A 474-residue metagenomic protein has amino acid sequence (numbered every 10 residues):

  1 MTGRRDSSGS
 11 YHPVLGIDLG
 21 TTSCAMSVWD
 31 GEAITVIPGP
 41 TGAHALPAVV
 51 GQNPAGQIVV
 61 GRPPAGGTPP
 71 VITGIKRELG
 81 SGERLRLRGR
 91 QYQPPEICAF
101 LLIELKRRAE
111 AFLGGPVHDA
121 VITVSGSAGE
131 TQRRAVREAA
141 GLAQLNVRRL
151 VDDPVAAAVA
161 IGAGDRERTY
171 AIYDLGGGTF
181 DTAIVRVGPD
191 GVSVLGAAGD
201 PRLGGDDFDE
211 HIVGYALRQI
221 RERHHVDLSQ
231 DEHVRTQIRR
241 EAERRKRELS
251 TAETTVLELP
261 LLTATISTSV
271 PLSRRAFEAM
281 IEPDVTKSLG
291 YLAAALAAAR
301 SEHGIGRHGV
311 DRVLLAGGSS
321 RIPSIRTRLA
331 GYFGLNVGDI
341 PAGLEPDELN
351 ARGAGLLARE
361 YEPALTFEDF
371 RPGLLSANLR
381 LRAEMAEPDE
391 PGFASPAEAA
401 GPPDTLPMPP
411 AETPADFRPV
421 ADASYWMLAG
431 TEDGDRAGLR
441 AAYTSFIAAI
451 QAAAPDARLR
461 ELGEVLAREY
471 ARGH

Functional and structural regions predicted by a protein language model:
M1-S81, R86-Q91, A111-H474: Oxyanion-binding/catalytic loops of NTP- or PPi-dependent enzymes
A99: Conserved, well-structured core segments
R108: Phosphate/nucleotide-binding catalytic core
